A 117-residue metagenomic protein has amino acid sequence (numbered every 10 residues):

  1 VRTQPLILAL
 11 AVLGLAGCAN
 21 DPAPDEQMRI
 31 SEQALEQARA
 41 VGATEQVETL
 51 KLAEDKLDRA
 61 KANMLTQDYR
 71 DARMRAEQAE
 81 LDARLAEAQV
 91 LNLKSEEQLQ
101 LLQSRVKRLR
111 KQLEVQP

Functional and structural regions predicted by a protein language model:
V1-I7: Bacterial N-terminal signal peptides that target proteins for export
G14-G17: C-terminal motif of bacterial Sec signal peptides marking the signal peptidase cleavage site
A19-P22: Bacterial signal peptide processing site
E26, E36-Q78: Post-signal-peptide N-terminal segment of Sec-exported extracytoplasmic proteins
L35, R39, L57, K61-M64 (+3 more regions): A structural signal for well-ordered alpha-helices, especially hydrophobic packing surfaces of coiled-coils
M64-E96, Q100: Mid-chain, structured segments of secreted extracytoplasmic proteins
E97-P117: Alpha-helical linker/edge segments of TPR/alpha-solenoid repeat scaffolds and analogous pre-/post-domain helices
